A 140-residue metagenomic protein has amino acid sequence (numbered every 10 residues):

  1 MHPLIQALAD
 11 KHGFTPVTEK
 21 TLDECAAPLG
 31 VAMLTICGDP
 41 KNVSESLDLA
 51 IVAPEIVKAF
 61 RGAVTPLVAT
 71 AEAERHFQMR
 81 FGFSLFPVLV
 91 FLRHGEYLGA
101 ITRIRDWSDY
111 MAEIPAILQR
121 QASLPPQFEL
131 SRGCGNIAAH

Functional and structural regions predicted by a protein language model:
M1-V31, R120-H140: N-terminal leader/targeting and pre-domain segments
P16, I36-G38, L49, P54-R75: Thiol-based oxidoreductase modules, predominantly thioredoxin-like and allied folds used for disulfide exchange
G30-A32, F81-R93: Structural micro-motif
D39-V43: Short histidine/acidic/glycine/proline-rich micro-motifs that form metal- and phosphate-coordinating active-site loops
E45-S46, A100: Alpha-helix N-cap/helix-start motif
S46-A50, M111: Conserved strand-to-helix beginnings and helix N-cap segments that scaffold or border functional pockets
V64-R80, S84-P87, T102-R105: Charged, surface-exposed interaction regions in soluble eukaryotic proteins
V90-S131: Non-catalytic, surface beta->alpha helical segment in thiol-disulfide oxidoreductase systems
